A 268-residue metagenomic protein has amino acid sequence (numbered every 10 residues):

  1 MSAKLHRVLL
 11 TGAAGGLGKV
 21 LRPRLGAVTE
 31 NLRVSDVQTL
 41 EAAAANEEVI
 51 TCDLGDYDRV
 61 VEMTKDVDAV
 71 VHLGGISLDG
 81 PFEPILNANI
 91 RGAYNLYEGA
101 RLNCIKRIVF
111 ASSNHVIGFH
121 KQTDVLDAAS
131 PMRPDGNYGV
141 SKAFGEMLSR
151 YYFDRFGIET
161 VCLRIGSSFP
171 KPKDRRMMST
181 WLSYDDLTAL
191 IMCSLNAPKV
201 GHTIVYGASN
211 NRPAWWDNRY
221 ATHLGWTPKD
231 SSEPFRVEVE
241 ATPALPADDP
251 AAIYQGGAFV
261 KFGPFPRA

Functional and structural regions predicted by a protein language model:
V8-A27: N-terminal Rossmann NAD(P)H-binding glycine-rich loop of SDR-like oxidoreductase domains
E41, E47, T51-A88: NAD(P)H-binding glycine-rich loop region in Rossmannoid oxidoreductase-like domains and their noncatalytic homologs
C52-G55, P84-N95, N103, N114 (+3 more regions): Glycine-rich NAD(P)-binding loop of the Rossmann-fold in SDR/ketoreductase-type enzymes
N87, K121-T160: Catalytic helix-loop patch of NAD(P)-dependent Rossmann-fold dehydrogenases
N95-R133: Conserved Rossmann-fold NAD(P)-dependent oxidoreductase catalytic core, especially the SDR/UDP-sugar
R133, I158-M178: Flexible, glycine-rich beta-alpha linker
R164-K171, W181-H202, N210: Alpha-helical substrate-binding/gating segment
I204, N210-T227, V239-P266: Conserved C-terminal active-site "lid" loop/helix of NAD(P)H-dependent oxidoreductases that clamps the redox cofactor
